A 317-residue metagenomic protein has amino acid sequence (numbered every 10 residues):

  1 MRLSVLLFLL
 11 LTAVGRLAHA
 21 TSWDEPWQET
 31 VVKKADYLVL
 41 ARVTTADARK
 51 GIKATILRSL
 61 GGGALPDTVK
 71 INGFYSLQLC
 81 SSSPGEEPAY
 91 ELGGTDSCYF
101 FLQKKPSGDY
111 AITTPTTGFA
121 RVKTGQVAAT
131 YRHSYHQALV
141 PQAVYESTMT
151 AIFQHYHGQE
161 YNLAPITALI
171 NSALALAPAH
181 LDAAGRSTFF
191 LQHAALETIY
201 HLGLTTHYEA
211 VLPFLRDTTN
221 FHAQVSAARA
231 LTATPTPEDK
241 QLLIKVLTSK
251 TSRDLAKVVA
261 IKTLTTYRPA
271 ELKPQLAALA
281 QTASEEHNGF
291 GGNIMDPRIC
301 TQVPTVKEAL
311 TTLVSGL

Functional and structural regions predicted by a protein language model:
M1-L6: Positively charged n-region of N-terminal signal peptides that target proteins for export
A13-G15: N-terminal signal peptide c-region/cleavage motif recognized by signal peptidases
H19-G125, E197-H201, Y208-A210: Basic, polyanion-binding surface patches
Q78-L191: Extracellular C-terminal loop/segment signatures of secreted glycoproteins
M149-A164, G185, F190-L204, Q224-T236 (+2 more regions): Structural detector for internal amphipathic alpha-helices that build alpha-solenoid repeat scaffolds
N162-D182, L204-R216, T236-T248, P269-T282: Amphipathic alpha-helical scaffolding segments comprising HEAT/armadillo-like alpha-solenoid repeats
S187-T188, T219-N220, T251-R253, S284-E285 (+1 more regions): Short inter-helical turns and helix N-cap capping residues of alpha-solenoid HEAT/ARM repeat scaffolds
